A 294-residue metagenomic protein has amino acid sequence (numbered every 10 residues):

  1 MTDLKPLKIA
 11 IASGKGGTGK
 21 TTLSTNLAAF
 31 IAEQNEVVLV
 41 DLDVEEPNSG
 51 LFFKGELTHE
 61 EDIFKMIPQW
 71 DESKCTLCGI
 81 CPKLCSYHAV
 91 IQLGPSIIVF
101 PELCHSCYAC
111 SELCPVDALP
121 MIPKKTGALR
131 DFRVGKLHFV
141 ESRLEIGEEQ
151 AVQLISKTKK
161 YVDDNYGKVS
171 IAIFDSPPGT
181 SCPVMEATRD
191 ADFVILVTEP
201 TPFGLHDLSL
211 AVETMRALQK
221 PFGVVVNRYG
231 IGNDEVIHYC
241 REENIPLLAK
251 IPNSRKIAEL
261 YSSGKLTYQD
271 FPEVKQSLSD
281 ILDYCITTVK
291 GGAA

Functional and structural regions predicted by a protein language model:
T2, V212-A294: C-terminal lobe/tail of nucleotide-utilizing enzymes
T2-A32: Walker A (P-loop) phosphate-binding motif
L27-E33, K54-L77, H88-S106: Ferredoxin-like iron-sulfur electron-transfer modules
N35-G50, P123-A128: Short beta-strand-centered segment that lines the nucleotide-binding/catalytic pocket of NTP-utilizing
L42-D43, E141-Q150, K157-V184: Switch II (G3) loop of P-loop NTPases
V44-E46, G179, T201-F203, Y229-G232 (+1 more regions): Conserved nucleotide-binding/hydrolysis micro-motifs of P-loop NTPases
I80-I98, A109-K125: Iron-sulfur cluster-binding cysteine motifs and their immediate structural context in ferredoxin-like electron-transfer
S181-P202, L208: Inter-motif core of Ras-like GTPase G domains
